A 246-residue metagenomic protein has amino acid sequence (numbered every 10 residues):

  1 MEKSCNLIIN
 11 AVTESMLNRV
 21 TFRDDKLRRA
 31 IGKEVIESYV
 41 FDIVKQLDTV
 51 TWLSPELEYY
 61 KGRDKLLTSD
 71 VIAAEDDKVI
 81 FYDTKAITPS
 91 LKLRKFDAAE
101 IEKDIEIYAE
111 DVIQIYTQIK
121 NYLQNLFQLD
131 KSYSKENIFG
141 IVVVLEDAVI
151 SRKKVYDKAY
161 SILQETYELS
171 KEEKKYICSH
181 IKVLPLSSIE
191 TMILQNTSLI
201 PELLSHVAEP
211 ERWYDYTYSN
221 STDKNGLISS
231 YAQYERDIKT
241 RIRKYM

Functional and structural regions predicted by a protein language model:
M1-L47, D157-M246: Interfaces and regulatory segments of ATP-dependent nucleotide/adenylate/phosphodiester-chemistry enzymes
E34, S38, G62-K65, A109-V112 (+1 more regions): Conserved structured core elements
Q46-L67, V71-A74: A short acidic/basic microdomain associated with nuclease active sites
T51, D70, D77-F81, N137-I141: Beta-sheet entry/capping signal
A73-L93: Active-site beta-strand-loop-beta-strand hairpin of nuclease catalytic cores that positions key catalytic residues
A86-I141: Catalytic cores of nucleic-acid endonucleases
F96-A99, K154-I162: Short secondary-structure boundary/capping segments
D130-V143, D147-A159: Extended, charge-rich low-complexity regions and/or helical-solenoid scaffolds
